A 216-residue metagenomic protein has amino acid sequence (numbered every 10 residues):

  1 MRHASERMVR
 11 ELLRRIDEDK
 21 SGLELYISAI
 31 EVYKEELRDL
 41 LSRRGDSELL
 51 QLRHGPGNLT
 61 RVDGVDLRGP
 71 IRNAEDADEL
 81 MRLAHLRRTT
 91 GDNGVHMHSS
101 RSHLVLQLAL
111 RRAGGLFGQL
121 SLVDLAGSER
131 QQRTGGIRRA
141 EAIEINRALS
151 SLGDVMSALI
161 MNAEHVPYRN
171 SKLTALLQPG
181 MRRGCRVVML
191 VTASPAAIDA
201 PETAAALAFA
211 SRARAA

Functional and structural regions predicted by a protein language model:
M1-C185, T192-P195: P-loop NTPase "switch/coupling" elements that transmit nucleotide state to mechanical/effector output
V155-L159, A206-A213: Conserved AAA+ ATPase "sensor/coupling" helix adjacent to the nucleotide-binding pocket
A200-P201: SF2 helicase/translocase ATPase core recognition
